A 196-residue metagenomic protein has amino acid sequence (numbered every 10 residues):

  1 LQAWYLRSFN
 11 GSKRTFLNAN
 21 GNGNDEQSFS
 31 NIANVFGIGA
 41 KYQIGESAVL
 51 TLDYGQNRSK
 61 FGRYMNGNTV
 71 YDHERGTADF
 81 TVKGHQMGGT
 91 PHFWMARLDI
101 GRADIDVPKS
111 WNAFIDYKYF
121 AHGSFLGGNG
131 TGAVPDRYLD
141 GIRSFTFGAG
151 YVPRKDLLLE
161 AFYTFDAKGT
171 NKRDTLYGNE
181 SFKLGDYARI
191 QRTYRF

Functional and structural regions predicted by a protein language model:
L1-Q2: Alpha-helical scaffold segments of alpha-solenoid architecture
Y5-F196: Outer-membrane beta-barrel pore domains
